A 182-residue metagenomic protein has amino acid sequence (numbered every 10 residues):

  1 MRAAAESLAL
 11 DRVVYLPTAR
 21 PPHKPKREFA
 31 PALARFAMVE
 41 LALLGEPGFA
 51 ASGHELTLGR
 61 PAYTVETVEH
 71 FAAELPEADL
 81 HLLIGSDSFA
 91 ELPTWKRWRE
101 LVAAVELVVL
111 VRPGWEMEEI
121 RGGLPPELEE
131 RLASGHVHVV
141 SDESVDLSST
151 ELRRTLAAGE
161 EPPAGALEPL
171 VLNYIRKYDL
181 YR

Functional and structural regions predicted by a protein language model:
M1-R182: Nucleotidyltransferase catalytic core that binds NTPs
